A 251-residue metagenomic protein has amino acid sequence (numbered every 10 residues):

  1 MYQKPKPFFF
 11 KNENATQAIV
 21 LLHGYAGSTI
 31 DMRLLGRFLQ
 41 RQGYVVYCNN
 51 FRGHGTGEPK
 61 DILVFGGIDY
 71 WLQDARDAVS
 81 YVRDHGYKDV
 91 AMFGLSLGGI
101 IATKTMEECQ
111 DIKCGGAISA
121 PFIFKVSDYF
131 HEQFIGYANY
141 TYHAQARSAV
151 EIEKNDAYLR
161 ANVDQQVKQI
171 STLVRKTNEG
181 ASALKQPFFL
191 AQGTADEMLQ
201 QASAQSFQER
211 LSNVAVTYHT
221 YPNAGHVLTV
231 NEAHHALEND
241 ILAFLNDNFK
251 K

Functional and structural regions predicted by a protein language model:
Q40-K60: Conserved alpha/beta-hydrolase
G57-Y87: Catalytic nucleophile-loop/oxyanion-hole region of alpha/beta-hydrolase and closely related hydrolase-like folds
G94-G98, A102: Gly/Ala-rich beta-loop-alpha elbow adjacent to hydrolase catalytic centers
G116-V126: Active-site nucleophile loop of the alpha/beta-hydrolase fold
V163-G180: Active-site nucleophile elbow and catalytic-triad environment of alpha/beta-hydrolase enzymes
L184, L190-Q192, D196: Short beta-strand/loop motif that positions the catalytic acidic residue of the alpha/beta-hydrolase fold
Q186, Q200-E209: Short alpha-helix in the alpha/beta-hydrolase fold that links the catalytic acid
N223-K251: Catalytic active-site module of serine/aspartate enzymes centered on a nucleophile-bearing elbow/loop
